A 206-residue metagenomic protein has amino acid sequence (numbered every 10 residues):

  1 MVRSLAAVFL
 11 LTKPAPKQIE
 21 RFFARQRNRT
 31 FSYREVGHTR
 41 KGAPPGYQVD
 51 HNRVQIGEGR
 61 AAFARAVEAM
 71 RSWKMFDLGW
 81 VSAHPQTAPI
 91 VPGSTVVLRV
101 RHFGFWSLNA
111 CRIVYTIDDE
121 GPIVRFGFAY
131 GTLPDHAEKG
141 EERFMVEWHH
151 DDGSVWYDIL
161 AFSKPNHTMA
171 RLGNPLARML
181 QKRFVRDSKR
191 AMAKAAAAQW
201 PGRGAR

Functional and structural regions predicted by a protein language model:
M1-P14, F103-L108, A161-D187: Alpha-helical membrane-targeting segments
V2-H102: Hydrophobic ligand-binding cavity/cleft-lining segments
I19, F23, N166-R206: A conserved amphipathic terminal alpha-helix motif
Q48-D50, P92-S94, V124-F126, G140 (+1 more regions): Residues at beta-strand starts and edge strands
N52, V96-L98, C111, F128 (+2 more regions): Hydrophobic residues positioned within well-ordered beta-strands of beta-sheet architectures
F103-D151: Hydrophobic-ligand binding "helix-grip"
T132-M179: Beta-strand/loop substructures that line and gate deep hydrophobic ligand-binding cavities in soluble
